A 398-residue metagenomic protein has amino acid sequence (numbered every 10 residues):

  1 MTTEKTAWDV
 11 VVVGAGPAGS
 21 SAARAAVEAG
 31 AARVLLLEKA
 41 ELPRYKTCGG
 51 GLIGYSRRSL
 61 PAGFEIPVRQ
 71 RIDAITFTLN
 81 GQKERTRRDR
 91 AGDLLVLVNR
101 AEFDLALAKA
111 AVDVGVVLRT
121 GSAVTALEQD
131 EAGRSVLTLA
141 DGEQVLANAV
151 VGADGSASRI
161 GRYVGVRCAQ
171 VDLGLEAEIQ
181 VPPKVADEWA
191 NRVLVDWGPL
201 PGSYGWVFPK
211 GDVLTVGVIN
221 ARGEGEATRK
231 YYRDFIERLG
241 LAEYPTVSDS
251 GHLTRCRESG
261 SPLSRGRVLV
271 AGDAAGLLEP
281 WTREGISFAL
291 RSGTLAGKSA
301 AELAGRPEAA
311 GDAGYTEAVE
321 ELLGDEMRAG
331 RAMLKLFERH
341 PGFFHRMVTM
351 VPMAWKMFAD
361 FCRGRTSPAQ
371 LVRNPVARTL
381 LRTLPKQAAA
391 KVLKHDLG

Functional and structural regions predicted by a protein language model:
T2-A18: Beta1/beta-strand and adjacent pyrophosphate-binding region of the FAD-binding site in flavoprotein oxidoreductases
R24-T47: Glycine-rich FAD pyrophosphate-binding loop
A25-A29, A110-Y244, G276: Predominantly flavin-linked oxidoreductase catalytic cores and closely associated redox partners
A40-L79: N-terminal FAD cofactor-binding segment of flavoenzymes
Y55-L60, A101-V117: N-terminal Rossmann-like dinucleotide/flavin-binding domain of flavoprotein oxidoreductases that bind FAD/FMN
R90-A110, A221-K230: Short beta-strand to alpha-helix junction loop
A126, Q144, G223-S299, A304-G305: FAD/FMN-dependent oxidoreductases across multiple families
A301-G398: C-terminal helical "tail/cap" subdomain of flavin- and related membrane-associated enzymes
